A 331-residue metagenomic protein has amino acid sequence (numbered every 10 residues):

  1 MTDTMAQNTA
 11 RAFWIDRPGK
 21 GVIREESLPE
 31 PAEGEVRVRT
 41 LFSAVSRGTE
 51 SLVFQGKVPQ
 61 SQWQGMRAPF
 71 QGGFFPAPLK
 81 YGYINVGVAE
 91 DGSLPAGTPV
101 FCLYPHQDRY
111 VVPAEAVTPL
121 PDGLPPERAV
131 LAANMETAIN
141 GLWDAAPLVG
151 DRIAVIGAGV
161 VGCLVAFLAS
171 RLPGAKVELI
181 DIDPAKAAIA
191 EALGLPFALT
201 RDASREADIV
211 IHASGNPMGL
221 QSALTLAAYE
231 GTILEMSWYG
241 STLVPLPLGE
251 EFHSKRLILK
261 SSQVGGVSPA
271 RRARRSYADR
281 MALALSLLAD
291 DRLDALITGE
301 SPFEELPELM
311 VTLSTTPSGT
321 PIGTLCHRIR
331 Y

Functional and structural regions predicted by a protein language model:
T2, L257, A282-L285, A289-G299 (+1 more regions): C-terminal capping/lid region of NAD(P)-dependent oxidoreductase domains
P29-V45, V53-Y104: Glycine-rich beta-strand-centered segment in the early N-terminal region that forms part of a ligand/cofactor-binding
F101-A114: A structural motif shared across PLP-dependent enzymes of the aminotransferase-like
P125-T200: Mid-domain Rossmann-like dinucleotide-binding core that forms the NAD(H)/NADP(H) cofactor-binding site
P184-K186, P217, G240: Helix N-cap at the beta1-alpha1 junction of Rossmann-like dinucleotide-binding domains, i.e., the first residues
P196-R201, E300-E305: Short acidic-hydrophobic, aromatic-tinged amphipathic segments that line or gate anion-handling sites
A203-V210: A short acidic, Gly/Pro-enriched loop at the edge of an enzyme's catalytic core that lines a small-molecule cofactor
Q221-S286, Y331: Glycine-rich phosphate-binding loop and adjacent beta-alpha segment of Rossmann(oid) nucleotide-cofactor-binding
